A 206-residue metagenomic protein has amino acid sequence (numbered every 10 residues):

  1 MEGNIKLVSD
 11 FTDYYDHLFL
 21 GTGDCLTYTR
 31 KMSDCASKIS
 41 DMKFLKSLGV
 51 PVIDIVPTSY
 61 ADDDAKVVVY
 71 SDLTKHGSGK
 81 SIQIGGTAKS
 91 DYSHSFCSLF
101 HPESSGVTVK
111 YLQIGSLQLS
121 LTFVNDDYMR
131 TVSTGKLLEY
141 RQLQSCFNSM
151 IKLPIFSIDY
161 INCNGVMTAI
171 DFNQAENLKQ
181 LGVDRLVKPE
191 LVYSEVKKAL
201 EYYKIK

Functional and structural regions predicted by a protein language model:
M1-D64: Conserved N-proximal alpha/beta basic substrate-recognition cap immediately N-terminal to, or forming the N-lobe
D64-K66, Y160, A199: Catalytic phosphate/metal-binding cores of nucleic-acid and nucleotide-processing enzymes, i.e., regions that mediate
K66-G86: Conserved anion/nucleotide-ligand pocket segment
V67, L119, T168-D171: Protein kinase-like catalytic core scaffold
V67-V68, F96-C97, P154-I158: A short linear hydrophobic-aromatic micro-motif
D72-L73, F100-H101, L112, D159-I161 (+1 more regions): Anionic group-transfer/hydrolysis microenvironments
K80-I151: Phosphate-binding site of ATP-dependent enzymes
K152-L153, N162-K206: C-terminal active-site "lid" helix and adjoining low-complexity regulatory extension at the edge of ATP-using catalytic
